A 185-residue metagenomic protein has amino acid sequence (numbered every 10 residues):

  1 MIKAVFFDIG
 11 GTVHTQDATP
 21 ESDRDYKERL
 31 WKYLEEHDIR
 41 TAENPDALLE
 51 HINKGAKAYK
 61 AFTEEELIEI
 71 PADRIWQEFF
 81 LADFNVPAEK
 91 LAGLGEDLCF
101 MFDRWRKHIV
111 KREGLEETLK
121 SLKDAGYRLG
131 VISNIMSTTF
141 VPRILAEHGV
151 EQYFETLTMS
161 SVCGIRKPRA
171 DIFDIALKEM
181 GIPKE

Functional and structural regions predicted by a protein language model:
M1-E50: Active-site neighborhood of HAD-like aspartate-dependent phosphohydrolases
M1-I2, G126, K184-E185: A general structural motif
D17-E21, T63-E64, R106-K107: Short, solvent-exposed loop/turn segments at secondary-structure boundaries
D25-K32, I75-E78, E117, D171 (+1 more regions): Alpha-helical elements of Rossmann-like donor-binding domains used by nucleotide-donor carbohydrate transfer enzymes
E36-E43, F84-V86, G149-Y153, G181-I182: Short helix-capping segments at alpha-helix termini
P45-C99: A metal-dependent, Asp-based hydrolase signature
L67-R74, A88-G93, F100-L129, A170: Short, acidic loop-to-helix structural element flanking the phosphoryl-transfer center in phosphate-processing enzymes
V110, I132-E185: Substrate-recognition "cap/lid" segment bordering the active-site pocket of phosphatases
